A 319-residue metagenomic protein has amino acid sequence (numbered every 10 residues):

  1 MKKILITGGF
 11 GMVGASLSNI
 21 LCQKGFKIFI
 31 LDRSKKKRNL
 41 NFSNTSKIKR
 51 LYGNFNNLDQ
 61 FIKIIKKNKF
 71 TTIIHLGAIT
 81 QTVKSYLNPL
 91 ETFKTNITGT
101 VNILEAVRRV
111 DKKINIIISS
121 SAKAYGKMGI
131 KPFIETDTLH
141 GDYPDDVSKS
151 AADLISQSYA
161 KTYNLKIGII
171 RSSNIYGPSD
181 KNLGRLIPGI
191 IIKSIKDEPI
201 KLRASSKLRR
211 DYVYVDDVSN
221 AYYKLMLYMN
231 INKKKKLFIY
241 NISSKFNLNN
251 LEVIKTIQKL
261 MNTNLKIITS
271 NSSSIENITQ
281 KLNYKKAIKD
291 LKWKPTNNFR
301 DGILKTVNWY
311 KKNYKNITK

Functional and structural regions predicted by a protein language model:
I4-K24: N-terminal Rossmann NAD(P)H-binding glycine-rich loop of SDR-like oxidoreductase domains
T7, L31, I73-G77, I116-A122 (+1 more regions): SDR active-site strand-loop-helix element
F26-K35: Conserved glycine-rich Rossmann-like NAD(P)H-binding loop of the short-chain dehydrogenase/reductase
T45-N57: Rossmann-fold cofactor-recognition segment
F55-T95: NAD(P)H-binding glycine-rich loop region in Rossmannoid oxidoreductase-like domains and their noncatalytic homologs
L87-N102, A124-I169, N174, D180-N182: Catalytic helix-loop patch of NAD(P)-dependent Rossmann-fold dehydrogenases
S194-K319: C-terminal substrate-binding subdomain of Rossmann-fold SDR/epimerase-dehydratase oxidoreductases
